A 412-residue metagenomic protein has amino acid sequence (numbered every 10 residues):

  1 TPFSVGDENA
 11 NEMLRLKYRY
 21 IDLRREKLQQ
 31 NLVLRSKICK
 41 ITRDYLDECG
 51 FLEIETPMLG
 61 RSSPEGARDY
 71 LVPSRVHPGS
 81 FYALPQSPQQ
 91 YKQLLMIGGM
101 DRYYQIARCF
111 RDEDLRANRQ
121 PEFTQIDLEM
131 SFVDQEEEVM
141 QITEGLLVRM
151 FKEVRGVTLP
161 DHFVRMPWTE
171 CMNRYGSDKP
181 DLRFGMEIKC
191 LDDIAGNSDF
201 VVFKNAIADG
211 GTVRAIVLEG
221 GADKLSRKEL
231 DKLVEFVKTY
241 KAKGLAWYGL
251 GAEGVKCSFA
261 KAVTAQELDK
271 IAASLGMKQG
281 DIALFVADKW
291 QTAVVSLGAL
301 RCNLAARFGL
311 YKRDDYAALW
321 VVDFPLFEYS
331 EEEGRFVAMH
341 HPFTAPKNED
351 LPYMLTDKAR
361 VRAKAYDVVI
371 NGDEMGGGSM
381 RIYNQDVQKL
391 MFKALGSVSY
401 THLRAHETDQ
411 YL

Functional and structural regions predicted by a protein language model:
T1-V133, P167, M172-R227, V234 (+2 more regions): Class II aminoacyl-tRNA synthetase-like tRNA-binding/catalytic domains
S63-D69, R149-D373, L395-V398: Metal-assisted phosphate- and nucleotidyl-transfer catalytic regions
M130-S131, M375, F392: Short beta-alpha connecting loops at secondary-structure transitions that line or flank enzyme active sites
E137-V148: A conserved active-site cap/scaffold subdomain adjacent to cofactor or substrate pockets
Q388-K389: Short active-site loop/helix that positions an aromatic residue
T401-T408: Conserved small/polar residues in nucleotide/adenosyl-binding loops
Y411: Cationic, low-complexity basic patches in intrinsically disordered or flexible, solvent-exposed regions
